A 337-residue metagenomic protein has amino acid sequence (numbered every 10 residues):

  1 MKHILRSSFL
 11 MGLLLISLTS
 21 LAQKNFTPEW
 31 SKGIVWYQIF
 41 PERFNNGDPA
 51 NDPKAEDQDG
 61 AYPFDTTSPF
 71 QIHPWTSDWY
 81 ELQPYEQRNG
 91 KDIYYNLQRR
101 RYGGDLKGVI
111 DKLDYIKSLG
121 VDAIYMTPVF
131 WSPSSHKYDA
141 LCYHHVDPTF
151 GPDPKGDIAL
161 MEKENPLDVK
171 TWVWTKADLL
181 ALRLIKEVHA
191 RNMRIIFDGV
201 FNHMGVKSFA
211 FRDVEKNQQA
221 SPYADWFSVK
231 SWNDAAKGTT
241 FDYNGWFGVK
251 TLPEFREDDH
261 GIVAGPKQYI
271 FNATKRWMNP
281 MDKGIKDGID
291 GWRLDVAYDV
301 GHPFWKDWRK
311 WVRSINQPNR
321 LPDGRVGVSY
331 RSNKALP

Functional and structural regions predicted by a protein language model:
M1-F9: Bacterial N-terminal signal peptides that target proteins for export
S17-T19: N-terminal signal peptide c-region/cleavage motif recognized by signal peptidases
Q23-R194, Q268: N-terminal structural segment of carbohydrate-active enzymes
S31, Q71-Y102, V169-W174, L182 (+2 more regions): Alpha-amylase-like alpha-glycosidases and glucanotransferases acting on alpha-linked glucans and related
P41-R43, I124-H136, D198-S208, D295-G301 (+1 more regions): Short, solvent-exposed turn/loop segments enriched in Gly/Ser/Thr/Pro and often Arg
H145-E162, T274-K283, K310-N316: Short regulatory "switch" loops immediately downstream of catalytic or recognition motifs within protein catalytic
